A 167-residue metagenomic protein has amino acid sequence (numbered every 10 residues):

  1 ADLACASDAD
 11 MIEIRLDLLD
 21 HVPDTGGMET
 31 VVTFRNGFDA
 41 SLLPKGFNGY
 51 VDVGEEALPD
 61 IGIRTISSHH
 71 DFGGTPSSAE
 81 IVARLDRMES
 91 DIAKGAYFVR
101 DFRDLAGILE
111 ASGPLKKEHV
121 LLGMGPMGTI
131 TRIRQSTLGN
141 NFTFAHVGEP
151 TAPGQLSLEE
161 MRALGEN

Functional and structural regions predicted by a protein language model:
A1-S7, D39-P44, T75-D86: Short, acidic/polar
D2-L3, V22-G26, A57-I61, G107 (+2 more regions): A short acidic, amphipathic alpha-helical/loop segment
D10, S41-D52, R84-A93, R134-Q155: Structural recognition of alpha->loop->beta junctions
M11-H21, V31-P59, R64-S77, D91-F102 (+1 more regions): Catalytic beta/alpha-barrel core
G26, G46-F47, I61-I63, L115 (+1 more regions): Short, structured coil segments at secondary-structure junctions
S77-I81, D104-G107, I130-T131: Short acidic active-site motifs
L85-D86, R103-G113: A short, acidic, amphipathic alpha-helical segment used as a generic capping/interface helix at domain edges
E110-N167: C-terminal alpha-helical cap/extension of soluble enzyme domains
